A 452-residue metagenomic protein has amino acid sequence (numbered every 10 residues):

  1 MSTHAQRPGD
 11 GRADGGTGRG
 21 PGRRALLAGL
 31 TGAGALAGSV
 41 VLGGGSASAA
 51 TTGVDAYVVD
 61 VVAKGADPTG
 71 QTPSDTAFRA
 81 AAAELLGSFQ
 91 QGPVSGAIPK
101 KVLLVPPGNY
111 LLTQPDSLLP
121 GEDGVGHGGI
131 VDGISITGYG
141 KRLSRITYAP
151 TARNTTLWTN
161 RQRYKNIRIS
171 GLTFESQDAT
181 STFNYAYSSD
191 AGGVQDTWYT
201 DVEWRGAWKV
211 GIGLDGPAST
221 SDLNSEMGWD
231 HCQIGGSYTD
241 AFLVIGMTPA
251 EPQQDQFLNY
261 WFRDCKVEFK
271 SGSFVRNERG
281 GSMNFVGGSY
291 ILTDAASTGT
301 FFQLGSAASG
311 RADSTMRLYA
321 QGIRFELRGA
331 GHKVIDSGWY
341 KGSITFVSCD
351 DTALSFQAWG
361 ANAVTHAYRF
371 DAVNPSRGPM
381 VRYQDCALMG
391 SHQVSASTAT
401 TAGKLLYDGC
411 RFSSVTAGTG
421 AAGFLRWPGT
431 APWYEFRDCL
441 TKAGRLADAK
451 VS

Functional and structural regions predicted by a protein language model:
M1-P21, G32-V40: N-terminal secretory signal peptides
V41-D60: C-terminal segment of N-terminal export signals and the immediately downstream linker at the start of the mature
V61-L104: Acidic Gly/Asp/Thr-rich repetitive segments characteristic of extracellular carbohydrate-active and adhesion proteins
R79-S88, P93-V94, L111-T137, R145-G171 (+3 more regions): Extracellular beta-strand-rich solenoid/capping regions of secreted or surface-exposed proteins that bind or remodel
Q114-P115, Y148-N154, Q177-Y185, A207-L214 (+8 more regions): Short glycine/acidic-rich loop motifs that flank beta-strands on beta-rich extracellular proteins
G133, Y139-R142, K165-S176, Q195-G206 (+9 more regions): Right-handed parallel beta-helix
P217-T220, A250-P252, A307-G310, I335-S337 (+2 more regions): Tandem-repeat/low-complexity and Cys-motif detector
